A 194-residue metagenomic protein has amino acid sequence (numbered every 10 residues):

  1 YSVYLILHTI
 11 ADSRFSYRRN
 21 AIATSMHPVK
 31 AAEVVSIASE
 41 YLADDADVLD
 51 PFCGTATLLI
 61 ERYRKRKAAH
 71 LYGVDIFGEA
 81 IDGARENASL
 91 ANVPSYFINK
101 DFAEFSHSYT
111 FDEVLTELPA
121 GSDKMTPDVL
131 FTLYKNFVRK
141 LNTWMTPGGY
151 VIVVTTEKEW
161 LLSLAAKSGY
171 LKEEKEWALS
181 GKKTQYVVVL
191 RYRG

Functional and structural regions predicted by a protein language model:
Y1-G194: Class I S-adenosyl-L-methionine-dependent methyltransferase catalytic core
